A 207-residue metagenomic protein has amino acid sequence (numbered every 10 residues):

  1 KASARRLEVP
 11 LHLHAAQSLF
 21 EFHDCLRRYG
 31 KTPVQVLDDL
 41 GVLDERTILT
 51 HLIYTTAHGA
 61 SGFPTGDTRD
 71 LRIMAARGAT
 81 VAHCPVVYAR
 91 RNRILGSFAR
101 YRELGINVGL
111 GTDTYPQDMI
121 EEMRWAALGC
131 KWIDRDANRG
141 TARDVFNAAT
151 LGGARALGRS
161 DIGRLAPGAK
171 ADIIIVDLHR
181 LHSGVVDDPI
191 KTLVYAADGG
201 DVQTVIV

Functional and structural regions predicted by a protein language model:
K1-T80, R91-V108: Histidine/acidic residue-rich metal-binding segments in metalloenzymes
D39-R46, G96-R180, V194-T204: His/Asp/Glu-enriched, well-ordered alpha-helical/loop segment that forms or immediately abuts the divalent-metal
I53, P85-V86, H179: Short glycine-/small-residue-rich Rossmann-like dinucleotide-binding loops
P85-R91, G111-P116: Glycine-rich phosphate/pyrophosphate-binding beta-alpha loops
L181-V186: Short, Lys/Arg- and Gly-enriched loop/turn segments at beta-strand edges
